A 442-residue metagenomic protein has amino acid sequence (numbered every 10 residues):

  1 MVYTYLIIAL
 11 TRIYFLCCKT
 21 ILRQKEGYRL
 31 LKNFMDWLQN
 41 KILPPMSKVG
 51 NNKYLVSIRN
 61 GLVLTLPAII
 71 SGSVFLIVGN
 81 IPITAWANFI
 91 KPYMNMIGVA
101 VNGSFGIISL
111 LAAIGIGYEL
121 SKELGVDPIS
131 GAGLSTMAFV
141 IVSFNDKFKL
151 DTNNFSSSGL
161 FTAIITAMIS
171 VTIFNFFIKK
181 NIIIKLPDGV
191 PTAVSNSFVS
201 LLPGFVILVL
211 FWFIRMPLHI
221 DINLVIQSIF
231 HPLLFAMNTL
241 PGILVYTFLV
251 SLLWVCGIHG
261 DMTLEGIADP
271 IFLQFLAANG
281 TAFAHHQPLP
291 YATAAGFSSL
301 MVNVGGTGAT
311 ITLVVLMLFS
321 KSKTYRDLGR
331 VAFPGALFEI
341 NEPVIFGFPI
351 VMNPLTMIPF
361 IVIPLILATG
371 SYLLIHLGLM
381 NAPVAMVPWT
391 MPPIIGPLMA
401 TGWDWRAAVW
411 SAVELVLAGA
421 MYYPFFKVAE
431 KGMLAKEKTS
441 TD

Functional and structural regions predicted by a protein language model:
L31-V49, G280-L289, V314, V331 (+1 more regions): Transmembrane alpha-helical segments and their short flanking loops that form helix-hairpins/helix-helix interfaces
Q39-G61, M94, P187-S195, P343-I345: Cytosolic juxtamembrane amphipathic/interface segments immediately preceding and feeding into a transmembrane helix
S47-N181, V351: Early transmembrane hairpin of solute transport permeases
K53, I108-L120, G133-A138, H285-L355 (+1 more regions): Alpha-helical membrane segments and immediately flanking helix-loop junctions that form or couple to the substrate/ion
T65-N80, L111-E119, S135-N145, I164-N175 (+5 more regions): Hydrophobic core segments of alpha-helical transmembrane domains in multi-pass membrane transport and ion-translocation
A87-V99, V171, N223-F230, L289-A295 (+2 more regions): Short juxtamembrane and helix-loop transition motifs at transmembrane-helix boundaries in membrane proteins
P128, F144-P241: Membrane-interface helix-loop-helix junctions at boundaries between adjacent transmembrane segments
F205-S320: Generic multipass alpha-helical transmembrane bundles of integral membrane proteins
